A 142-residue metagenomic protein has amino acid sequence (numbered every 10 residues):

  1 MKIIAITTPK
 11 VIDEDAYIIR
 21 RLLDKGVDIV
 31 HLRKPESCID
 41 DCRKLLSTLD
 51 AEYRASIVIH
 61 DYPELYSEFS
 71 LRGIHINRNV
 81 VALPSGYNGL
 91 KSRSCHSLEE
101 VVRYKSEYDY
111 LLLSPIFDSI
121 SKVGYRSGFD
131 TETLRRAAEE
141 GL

Functional and structural regions predicted by a protein language model:
M1-D109, R136-E139: Conserved N-terminal beta1-alpha1 strand-loop-helix module at the mouth
D109-L142: Active-site/ligand-binding-proximal alpha/beta "capping" segment
